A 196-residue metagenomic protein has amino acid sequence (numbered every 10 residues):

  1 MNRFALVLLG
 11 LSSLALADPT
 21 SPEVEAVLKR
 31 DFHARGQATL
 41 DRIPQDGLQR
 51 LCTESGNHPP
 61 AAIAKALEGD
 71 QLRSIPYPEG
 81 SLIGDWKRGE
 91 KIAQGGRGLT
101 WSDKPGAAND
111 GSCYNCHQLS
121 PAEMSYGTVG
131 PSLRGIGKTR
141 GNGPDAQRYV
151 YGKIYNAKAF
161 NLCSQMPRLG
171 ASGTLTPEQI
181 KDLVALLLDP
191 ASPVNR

Functional and structural regions predicted by a protein language model:
M1-F4: Positively charged n-region of N-terminal signal peptides that target proteins for export
L6, Y77-P78, S102, L169-S172: Generic anion/oxyanion-binding catalytic loop in active/binding sites
L9-A17: Hydrophobic h-region of N-terminal signal peptides that target proteins for export in Gram-negative bacteria
L16-L99, K153, L186-R196: Post-cleavage N-terminal segment of exported redox proteins
E23, L28, H33-T39, I83-R88 (+1 more regions): Extracytoplasmic electron-transfer domains, predominantly the class I c-type cytochrome c fold
L99-S102, A122-Y126, P193: Secretory-pathway/luminal and periplasmic proteins that interact with or process carbohydrate-rich
W101-S112: Local sequence-structure signature of Cys/Sec-based thiol-disulfide redox active-site neighborhoods
